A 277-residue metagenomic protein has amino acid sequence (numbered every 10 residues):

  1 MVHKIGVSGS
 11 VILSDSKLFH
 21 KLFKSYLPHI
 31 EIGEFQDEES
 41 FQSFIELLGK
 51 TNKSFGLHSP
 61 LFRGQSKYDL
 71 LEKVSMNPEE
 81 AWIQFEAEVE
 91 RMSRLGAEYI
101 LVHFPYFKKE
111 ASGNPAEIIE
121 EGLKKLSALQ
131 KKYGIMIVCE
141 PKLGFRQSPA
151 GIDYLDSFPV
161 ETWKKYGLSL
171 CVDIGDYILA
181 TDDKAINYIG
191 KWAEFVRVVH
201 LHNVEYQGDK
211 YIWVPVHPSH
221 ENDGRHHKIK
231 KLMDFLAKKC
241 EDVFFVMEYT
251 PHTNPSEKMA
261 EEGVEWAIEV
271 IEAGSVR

Functional and structural regions predicted by a protein language model:
M1-A87, S93, S169, V270-R277: N-terminal pre-domain/capping segments
M1-K4, W82, A87-R91, G96-E98 (+3 more regions): Histidine-acidic metal/acid-base catalytic patches
H3-G9, P28-I32, F55-S59, I100-V102 (+4 more regions): Hydrophobic faces of well-ordered beta-strands that scaffold small-molecule active sites in alpha/beta enzyme cores
S8-I12, G33-F35, P60-F62, P105-F107 (+4 more regions): Active-site beta-loop-alpha junctions enriched in small/polar residues
S16-K21, F41-I45, G113-E120, F145-Y166 (+2 more regions): Distinct, well-ordered alpha-helical segments
T51-G64, G122-K132, V160-K165, R225-L236: Alpha-helix-loop-beta-strand connector modules within alpha/beta enzyme cores
K67-D69, A150-G151, K210-W213: Short aromatic-enriched loop/helix-cap "lid" or pocket-rim segments at secondary-structure transitions that line
V74-S169: Active-site acidic/histidine proton-transfer and metal-coordination neighborhood in alpha/beta enzyme cores
